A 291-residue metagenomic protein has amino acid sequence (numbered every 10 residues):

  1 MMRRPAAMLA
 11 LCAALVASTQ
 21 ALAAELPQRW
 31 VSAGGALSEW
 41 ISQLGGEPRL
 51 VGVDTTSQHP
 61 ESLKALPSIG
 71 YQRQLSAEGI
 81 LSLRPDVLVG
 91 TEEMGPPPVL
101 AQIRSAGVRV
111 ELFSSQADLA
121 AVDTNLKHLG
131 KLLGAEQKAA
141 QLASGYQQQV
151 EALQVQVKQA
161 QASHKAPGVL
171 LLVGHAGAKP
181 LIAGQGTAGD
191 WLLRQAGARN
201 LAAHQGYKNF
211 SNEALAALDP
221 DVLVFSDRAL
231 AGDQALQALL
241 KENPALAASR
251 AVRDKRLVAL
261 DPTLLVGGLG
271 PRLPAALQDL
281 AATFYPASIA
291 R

Functional and structural regions predicted by a protein language model:
M1-L9: Bacterial N-terminal signal peptides that target proteins for export
A17-A21: N-terminal signal peptide c-region/cleavage motif recognized by signal peptidases
A23-R29, P98-G177, R199-Q205, R253-R291: Extracytoplasmic substrate-binding proteins
Q28-L83, V87-M94, V99: A short, structured surface patch at a secondary-structure boundary
G34, E92-E93, S115, Q205 (+2 more regions): Short secondary-structure boundary segments
T55-H59, P180-K208: Alpha-helical, coiled-coil/dimerization segments enriched in small aliphatic residues
E78-R84, S211-D219: Short helices/loops that flank or line small-molecule/ion binding pockets
P96-S105, F225-K241: A ligand-binding cleft/hinge motif common to bilobed small-molecule-binding domains
